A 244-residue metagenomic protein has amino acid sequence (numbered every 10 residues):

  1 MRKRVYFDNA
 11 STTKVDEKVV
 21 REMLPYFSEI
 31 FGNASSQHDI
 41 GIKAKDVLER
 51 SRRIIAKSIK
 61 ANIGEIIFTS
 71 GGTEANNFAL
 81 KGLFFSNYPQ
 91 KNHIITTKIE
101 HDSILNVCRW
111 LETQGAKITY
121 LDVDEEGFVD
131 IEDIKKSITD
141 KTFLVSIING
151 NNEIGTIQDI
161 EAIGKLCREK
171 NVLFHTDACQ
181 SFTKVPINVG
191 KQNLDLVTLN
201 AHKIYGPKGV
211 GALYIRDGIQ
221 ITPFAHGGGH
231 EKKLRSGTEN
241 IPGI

Functional and structural regions predicted by a protein language model:
M1-I244: Pyridoxal 5′-phosphate
